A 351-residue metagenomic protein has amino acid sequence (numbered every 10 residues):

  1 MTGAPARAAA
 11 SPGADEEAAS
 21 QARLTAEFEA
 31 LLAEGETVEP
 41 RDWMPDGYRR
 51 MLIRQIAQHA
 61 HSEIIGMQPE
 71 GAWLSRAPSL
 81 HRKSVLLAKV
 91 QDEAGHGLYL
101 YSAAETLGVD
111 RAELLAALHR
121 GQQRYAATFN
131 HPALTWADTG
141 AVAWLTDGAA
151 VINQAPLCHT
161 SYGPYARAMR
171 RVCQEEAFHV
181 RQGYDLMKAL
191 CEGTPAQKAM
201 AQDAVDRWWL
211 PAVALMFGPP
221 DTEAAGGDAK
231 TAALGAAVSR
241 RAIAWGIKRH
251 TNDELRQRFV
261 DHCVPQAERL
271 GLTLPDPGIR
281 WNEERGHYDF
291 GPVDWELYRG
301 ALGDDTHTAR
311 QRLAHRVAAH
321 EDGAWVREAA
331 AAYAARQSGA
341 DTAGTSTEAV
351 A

Functional and structural regions predicted by a protein language model:
M1-M44, Y48, E321-A351: Extreme N-terminal leader/anchor segments
G13-T25, K89-A117, G183-M187: Conserved alpha-helical segments that form or flank metal/cofactor-binding pockets of metalloenzymes
T37-A57, A117-A143, T160, G193-Q197 (+1 more regions): Acidic/His metal-coordination segments adjacent to aromatic residues that form catalytic metal sites in metalloenzymes
D42-Y48, G66-A88, A149-Y165: Helix-loop segments that flank and shape redox-cofactor active sites
Y48-H59, A77-H96, T139, P164-E176: Alpha-helical scaffold segments that form or flank carboxylate-/histidine-based iron centers
F129-Q182: Internal, conserved structured core segments that host functional sites
T160-P211: Glycine- and acidic-residue-rich phosphate-binding/metal-coordinating active-site segment common to enzymes that handle
A199-A351: Extended, helix-rich structural scaffolds rather than catalytic motifs
